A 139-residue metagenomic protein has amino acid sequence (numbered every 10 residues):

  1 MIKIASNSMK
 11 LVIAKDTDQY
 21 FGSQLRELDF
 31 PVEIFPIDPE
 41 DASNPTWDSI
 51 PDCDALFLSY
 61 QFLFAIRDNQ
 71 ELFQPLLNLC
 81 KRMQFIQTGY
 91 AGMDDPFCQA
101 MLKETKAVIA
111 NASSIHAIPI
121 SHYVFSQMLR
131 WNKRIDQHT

Functional and structural regions predicted by a protein language model:
M1-F64: N-terminal glycine-/charge-rich "phosphate-binding" loop or analogous flexible N-terminal tail
A55-T139: Phosphate/diphosphate ligand-binding glycine-rich loop within oxidoreductases
